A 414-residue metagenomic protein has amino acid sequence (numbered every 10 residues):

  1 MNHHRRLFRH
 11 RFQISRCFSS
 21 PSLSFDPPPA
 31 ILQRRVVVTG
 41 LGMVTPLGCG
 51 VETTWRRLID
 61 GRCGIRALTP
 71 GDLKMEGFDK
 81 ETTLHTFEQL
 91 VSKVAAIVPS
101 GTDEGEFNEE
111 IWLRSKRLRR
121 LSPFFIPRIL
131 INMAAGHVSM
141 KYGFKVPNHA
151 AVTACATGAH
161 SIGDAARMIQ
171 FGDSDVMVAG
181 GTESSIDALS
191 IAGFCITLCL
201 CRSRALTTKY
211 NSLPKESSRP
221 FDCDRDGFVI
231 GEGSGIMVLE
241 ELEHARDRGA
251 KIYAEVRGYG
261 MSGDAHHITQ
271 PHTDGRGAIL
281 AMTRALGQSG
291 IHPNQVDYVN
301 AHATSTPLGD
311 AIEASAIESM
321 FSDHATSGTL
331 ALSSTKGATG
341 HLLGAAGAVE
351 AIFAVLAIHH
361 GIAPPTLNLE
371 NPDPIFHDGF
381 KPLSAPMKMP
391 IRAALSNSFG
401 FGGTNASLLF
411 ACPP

Functional and structural regions predicted by a protein language model:
N2-N108, E243-E255, I352-L367, A406-P414: ACP-dependent fatty acid/polyketide chain-elongation machinery
R5-F8, S20-V38, S289-Q295, H324-G328 (+1 more regions): Flexible, low-complexity linker/loop segments at domain and module junctions
F12-Q33, A67-D164, I196-V229, I317-A348: Conserved catalytic cysteine-centered active-site region of acyl-thioester-dependent Claisen-condensing enzymes
Q13, G77-P99, S184-R219, G260-L280 (+3 more regions): Active-site-adjacent elements of ketosynthase-type condensing enzymes
V36-T39, R66, Y210-S289, D297-Y298: Condensing-enzyme catalytic core mediating Claisen C-C bond formation in acyl metabolism
V37, N148-T153, S174-E183, K251-Y259 (+3 more regions): Beta-strand segments within the central parallel beta-sheet cores of soluble alpha/beta enzyme folds
V38-G40, L58, V138, G158 (+10 more regions): Conserved small-residue
I131-A134, S139-Y142, P147-E183, V229-A250 (+2 more regions): Active-site-proximal alpha-helical scaffold in enzymes
